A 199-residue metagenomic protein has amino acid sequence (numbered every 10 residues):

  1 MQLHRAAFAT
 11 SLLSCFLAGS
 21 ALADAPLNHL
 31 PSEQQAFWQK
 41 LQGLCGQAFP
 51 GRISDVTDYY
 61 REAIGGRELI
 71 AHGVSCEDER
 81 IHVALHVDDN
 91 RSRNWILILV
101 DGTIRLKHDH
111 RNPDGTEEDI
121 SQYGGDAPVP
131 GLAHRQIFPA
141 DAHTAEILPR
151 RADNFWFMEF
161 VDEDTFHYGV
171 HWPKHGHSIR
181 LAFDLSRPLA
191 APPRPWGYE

Functional and structural regions predicted by a protein language model:
M1-T10: Bacterial N-terminal signal peptides that target proteins for export
A9-A18: Bacterial N-terminal signal peptides
A21-A23: Boundary at the C-terminal end of the N-terminal hydrophobic targeting segment
A25-A63: Tryptophan-anchored aromatic micro-motifs
L44-P50, C76-A84, I104-R105, E163-Y168: Short, hydrophobic/aromatic-rich segments at coil-to-beta transitions
A71-H108: Mid-chain, structured segments of secreted extracytoplasmic proteins
I96-T144: An exposed acidic His-Trp-rich patch
S121-D126, E163-E199: Edge beta-strand at a domain terminus
